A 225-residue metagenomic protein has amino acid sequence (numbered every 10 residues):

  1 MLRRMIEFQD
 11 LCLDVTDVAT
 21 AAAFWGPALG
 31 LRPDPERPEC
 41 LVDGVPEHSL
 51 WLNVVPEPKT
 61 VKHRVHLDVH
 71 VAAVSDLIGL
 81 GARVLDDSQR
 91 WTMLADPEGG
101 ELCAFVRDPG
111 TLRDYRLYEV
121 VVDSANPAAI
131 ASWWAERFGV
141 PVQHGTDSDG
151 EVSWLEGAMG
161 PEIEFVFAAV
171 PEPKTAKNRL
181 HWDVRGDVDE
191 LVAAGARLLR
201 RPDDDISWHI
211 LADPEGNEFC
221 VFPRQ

Functional and structural regions predicted by a protein language model:
M1-R37, V42-D86, A95-D149, S153-D205 (+1 more regions): Glyoxalase I/VOC metalloenzyme domain signal
